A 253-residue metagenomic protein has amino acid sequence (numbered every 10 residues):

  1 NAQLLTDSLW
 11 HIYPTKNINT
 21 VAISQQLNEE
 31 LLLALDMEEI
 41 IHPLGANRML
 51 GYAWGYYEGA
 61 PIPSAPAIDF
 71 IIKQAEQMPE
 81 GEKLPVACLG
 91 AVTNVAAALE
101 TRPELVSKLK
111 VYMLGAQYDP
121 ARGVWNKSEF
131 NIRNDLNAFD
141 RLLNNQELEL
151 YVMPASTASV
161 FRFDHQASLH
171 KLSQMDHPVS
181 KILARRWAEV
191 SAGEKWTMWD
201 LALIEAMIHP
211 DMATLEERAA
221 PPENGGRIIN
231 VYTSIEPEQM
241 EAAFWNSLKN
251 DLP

Functional and structural regions predicted by a protein language model:
N1-P253: N-terminal acidic, glycine/proline-rich low-complexity segments
